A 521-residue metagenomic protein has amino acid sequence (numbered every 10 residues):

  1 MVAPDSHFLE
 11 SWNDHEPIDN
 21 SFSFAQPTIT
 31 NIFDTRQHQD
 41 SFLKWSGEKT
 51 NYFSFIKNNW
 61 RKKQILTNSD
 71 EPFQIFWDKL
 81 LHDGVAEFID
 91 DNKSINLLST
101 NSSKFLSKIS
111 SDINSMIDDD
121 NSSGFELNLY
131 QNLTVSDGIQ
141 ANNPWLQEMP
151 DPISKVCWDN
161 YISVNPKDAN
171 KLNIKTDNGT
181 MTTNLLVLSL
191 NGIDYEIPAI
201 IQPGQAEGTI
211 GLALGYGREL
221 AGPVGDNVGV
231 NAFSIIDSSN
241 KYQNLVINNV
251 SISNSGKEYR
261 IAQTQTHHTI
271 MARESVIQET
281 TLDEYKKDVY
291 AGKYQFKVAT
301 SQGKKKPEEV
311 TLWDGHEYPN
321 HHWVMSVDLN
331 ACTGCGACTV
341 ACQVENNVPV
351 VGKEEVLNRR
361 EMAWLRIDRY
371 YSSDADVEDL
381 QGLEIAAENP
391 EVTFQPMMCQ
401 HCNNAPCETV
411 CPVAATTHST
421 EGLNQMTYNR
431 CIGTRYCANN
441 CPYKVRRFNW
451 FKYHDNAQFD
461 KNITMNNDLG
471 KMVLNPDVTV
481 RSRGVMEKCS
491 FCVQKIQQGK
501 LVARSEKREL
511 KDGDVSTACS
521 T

Functional and structural regions predicted by a protein language model:
M1-N31, R61-A363, D376: A cross-kingdom feature strongest in bacterial/archaeal respiratory oxidoreductases
P17, S21, I29-Q37, E48 (+14 more regions): Catalytic cores of large soluble enzymes that bind and process phosphate-bearing ligands
I18-P27, W45, F53-I56, H321 (+1 more regions): Short acidic (Asp/Glu) and glycine-rich catalytic loops that position anionic groups and cofactors
S23, P27, Q39-L43, N439 (+1 more regions): Residues on a specific face of well-ordered alpha-helices
R36-K63: Non-catalytic, well-ordered alpha-helical segments in soluble enzyme domains
Q39-S46, P166, E408, S490: Predominant activation on well-ordered alpha-helical scaffold segments within soluble catalytic domains
L43, L212, Q400: Conserved, well-structured core segments
S239-T521: Non-ligating segments of multi-cofactor redox enzymes
